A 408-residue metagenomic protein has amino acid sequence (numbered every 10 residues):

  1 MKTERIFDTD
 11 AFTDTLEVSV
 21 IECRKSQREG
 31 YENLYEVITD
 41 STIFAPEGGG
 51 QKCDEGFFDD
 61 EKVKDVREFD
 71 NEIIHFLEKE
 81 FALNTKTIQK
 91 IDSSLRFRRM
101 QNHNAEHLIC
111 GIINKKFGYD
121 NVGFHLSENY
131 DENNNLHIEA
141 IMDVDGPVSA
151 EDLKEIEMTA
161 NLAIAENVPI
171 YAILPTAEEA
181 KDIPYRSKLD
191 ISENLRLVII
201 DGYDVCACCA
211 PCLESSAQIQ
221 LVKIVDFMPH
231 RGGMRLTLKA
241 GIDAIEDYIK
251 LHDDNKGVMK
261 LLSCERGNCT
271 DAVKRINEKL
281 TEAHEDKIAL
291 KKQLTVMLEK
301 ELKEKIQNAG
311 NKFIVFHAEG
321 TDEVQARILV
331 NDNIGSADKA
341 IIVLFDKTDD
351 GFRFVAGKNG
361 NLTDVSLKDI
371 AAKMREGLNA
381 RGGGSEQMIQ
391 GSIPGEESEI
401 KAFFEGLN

Functional and structural regions predicted by a protein language model:
M1-N408: A glycine- and charged-residue-rich anion-binding loop/surface
